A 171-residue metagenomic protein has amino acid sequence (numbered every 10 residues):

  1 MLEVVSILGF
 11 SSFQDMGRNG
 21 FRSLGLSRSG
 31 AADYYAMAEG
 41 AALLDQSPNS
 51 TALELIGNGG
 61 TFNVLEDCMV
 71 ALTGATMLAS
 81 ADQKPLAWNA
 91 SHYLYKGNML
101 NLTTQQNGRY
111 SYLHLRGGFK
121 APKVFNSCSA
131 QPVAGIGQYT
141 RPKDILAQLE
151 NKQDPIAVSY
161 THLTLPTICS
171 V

Functional and structural regions predicted by a protein language model:
M1-M77: Intrinsically disordered, low-complexity, positively charged segments
S11-S12, R109, K120, P155: Short, acidic Gly/Pro/Ser/Thr-rich loop/turn segments
A71-P142, A147-E150: Intrinsically disordered, low-complexity linker/loop segments enriched in Gly/Pro and charged/polar residues
A157-S159: Acidic, proline/serine/threonine- and glycine-rich low-complexity intrinsically disordered segments
H162-V171: Single conserved hydrophobic/aromatic residue that forms the stacking wall/gate of nucleotide- or nucleobase-binding
